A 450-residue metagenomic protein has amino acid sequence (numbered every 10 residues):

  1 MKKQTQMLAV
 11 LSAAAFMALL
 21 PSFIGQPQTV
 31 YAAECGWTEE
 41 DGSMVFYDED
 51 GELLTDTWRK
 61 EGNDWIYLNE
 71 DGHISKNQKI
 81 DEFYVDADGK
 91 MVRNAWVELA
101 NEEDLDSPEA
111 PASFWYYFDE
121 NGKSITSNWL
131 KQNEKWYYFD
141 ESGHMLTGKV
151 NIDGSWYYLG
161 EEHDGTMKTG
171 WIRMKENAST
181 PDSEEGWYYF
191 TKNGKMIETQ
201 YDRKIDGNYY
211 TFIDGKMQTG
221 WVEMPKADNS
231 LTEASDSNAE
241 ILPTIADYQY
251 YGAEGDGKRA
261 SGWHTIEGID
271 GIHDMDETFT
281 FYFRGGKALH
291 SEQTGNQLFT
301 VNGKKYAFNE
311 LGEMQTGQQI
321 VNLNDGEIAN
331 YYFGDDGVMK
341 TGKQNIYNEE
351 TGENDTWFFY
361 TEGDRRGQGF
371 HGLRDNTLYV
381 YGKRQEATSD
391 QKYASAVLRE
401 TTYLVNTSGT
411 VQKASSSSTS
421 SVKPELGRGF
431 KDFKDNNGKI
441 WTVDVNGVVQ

Functional and structural regions predicted by a protein language model:
K2-Q450: Extracellular adhesion/carbohydrate-binding repeat motifs centered on closely spaced tryptophans
